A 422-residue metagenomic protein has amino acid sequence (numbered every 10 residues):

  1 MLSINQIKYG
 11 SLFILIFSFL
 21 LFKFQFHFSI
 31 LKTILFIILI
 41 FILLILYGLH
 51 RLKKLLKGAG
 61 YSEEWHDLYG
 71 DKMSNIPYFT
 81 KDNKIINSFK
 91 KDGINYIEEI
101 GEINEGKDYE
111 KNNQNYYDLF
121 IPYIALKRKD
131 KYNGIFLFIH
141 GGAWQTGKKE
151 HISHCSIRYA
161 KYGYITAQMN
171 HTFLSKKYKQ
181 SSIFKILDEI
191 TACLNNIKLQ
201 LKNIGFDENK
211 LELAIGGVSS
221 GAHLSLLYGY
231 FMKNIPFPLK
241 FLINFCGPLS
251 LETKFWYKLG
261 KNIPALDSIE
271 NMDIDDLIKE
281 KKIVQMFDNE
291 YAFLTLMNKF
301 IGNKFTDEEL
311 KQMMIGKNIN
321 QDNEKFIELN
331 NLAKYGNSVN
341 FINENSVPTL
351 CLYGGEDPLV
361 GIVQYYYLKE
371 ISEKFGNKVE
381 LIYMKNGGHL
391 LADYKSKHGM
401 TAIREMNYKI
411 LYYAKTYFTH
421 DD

Functional and structural regions predicted by a protein language model:
L2-D422: Alpha/beta-hydrolase superfamily serine-hydrolase fold, recognizing
